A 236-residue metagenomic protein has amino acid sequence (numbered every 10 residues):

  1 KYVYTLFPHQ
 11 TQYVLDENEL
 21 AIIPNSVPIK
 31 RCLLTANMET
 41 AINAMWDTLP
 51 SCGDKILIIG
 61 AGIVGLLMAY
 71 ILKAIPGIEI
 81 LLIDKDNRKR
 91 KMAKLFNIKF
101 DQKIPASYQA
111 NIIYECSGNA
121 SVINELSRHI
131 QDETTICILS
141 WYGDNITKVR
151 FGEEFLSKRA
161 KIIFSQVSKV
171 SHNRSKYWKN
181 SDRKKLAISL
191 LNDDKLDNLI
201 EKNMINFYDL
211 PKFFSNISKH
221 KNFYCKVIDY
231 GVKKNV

Functional and structural regions predicted by a protein language model:
K1-I22: Glycine-rich phosphate/adenylate-binding loop and adjacent beta-alpha elements of nucleotide- or dinucleotide-binding
K1-V3, N43, K55, T135: Residue-level marker of beta-strand positions
P28-Q102: Mid-domain Rossmann-like dinucleotide-binding core that forms the NAD(H)/NADP(H) cofactor-binding site
G53, Q109-N111, D197: Local beta-strand N-terminus motif with an aromatic residue
L57, A61, L82-I83, N111-E115 (+3 more regions): Glycine- and other small-residue-rich loops at beta-strand/loop junctions that grip anionic moieties
K91, F96-I163: Glycine-rich cofactor phosphate-binding loops and adjacent beta1-alpha1 units of small-molecule cofactor enzyme domains
V149-E201: C-terminal substrate-binding/catalytic core of Rossmann-like NAD(P)-dependent dehydrogenases/reductases
W178-V236: C-terminal hydrophobic helical "lid"/dimerization subdomain of Rossmann-like NAD(P)H-dependent oxidoreductases
